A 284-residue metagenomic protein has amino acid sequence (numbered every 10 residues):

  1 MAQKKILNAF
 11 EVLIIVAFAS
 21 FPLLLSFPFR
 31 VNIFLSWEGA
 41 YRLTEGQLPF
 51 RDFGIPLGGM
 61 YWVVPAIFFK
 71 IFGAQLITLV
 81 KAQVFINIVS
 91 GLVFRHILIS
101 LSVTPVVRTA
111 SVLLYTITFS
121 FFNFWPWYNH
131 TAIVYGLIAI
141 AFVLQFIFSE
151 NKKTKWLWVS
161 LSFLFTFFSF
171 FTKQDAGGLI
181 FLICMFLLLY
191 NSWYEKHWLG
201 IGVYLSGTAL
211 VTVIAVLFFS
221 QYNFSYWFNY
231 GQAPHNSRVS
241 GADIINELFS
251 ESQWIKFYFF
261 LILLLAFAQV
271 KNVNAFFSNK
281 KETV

Functional and structural regions predicted by a protein language model:
L24-A40, E45, P49-P65, A74: Extracytoplasmic catalytic/substrate-binding loops of multi-pass membrane glycan-assembly enzymes
I55, G59, V63, F72-L92: Loop-to-helix entry region of an early transmembrane alpha helix in multi-pass inner-membrane enzymes
K81-P105, I138: Transmembrane-helix motifs of polytopic, lipid-linked glycan transferases
F94-I117, K153: Transmembrane-helix signature of polytopic, membrane-embedded enzymes that assemble or transfer cell-envelope glycans
S100-S102, A139-W158, W193-E195, A266-S278: Membrane-interface transmembrane helices that cradle and orient dolichyl/undecaprenyl
F124-I133: Short acidic/glycine- and proline-prone juxtamembrane loop motifs at membrane-interface regions of multi-pass membrane
F148, L179-A209, H235-G241, F276: Perimembrane helix-loop-helix junctions
K155-Q174, L179-M185, L210: Membrane-interface alpha helices of multi-pass inner-membrane proteins
